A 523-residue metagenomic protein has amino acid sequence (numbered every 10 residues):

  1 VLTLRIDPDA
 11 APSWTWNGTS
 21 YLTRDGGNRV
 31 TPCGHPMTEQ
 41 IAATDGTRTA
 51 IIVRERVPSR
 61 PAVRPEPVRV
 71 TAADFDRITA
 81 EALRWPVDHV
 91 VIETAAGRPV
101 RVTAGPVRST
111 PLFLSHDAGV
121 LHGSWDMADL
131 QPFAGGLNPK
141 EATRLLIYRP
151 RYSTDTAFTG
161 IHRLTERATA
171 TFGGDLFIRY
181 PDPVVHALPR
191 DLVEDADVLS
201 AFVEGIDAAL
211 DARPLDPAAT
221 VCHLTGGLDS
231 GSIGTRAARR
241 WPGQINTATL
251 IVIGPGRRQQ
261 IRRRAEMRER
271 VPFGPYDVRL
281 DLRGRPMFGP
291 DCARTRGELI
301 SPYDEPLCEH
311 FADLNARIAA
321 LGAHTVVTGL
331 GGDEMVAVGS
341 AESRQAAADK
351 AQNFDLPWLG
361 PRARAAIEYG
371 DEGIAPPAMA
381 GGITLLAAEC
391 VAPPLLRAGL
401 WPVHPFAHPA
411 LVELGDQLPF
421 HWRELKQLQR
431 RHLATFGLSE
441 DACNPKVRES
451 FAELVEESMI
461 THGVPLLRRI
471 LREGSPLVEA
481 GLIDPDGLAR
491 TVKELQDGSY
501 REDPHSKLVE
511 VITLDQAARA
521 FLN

Functional and structural regions predicted by a protein language model:
V1-L280, I512: Cysteine-centered catalytic environments shared across enzyme families
T47-R69, D74-F75, R344-A375, D484: Glycine/proline-rich, flexible active-site/cofactor-binding loop segments that harbor closely spaced acidic
D76, A80, F133-E141, Y369-M379 (+3 more regions): Structural motif
R98-P99, G174, H186-E440, A517-N523: ATP-dependent adenylate-handling active sites, centered on carboxylate activation for C-N bond formation
V120-H122, T325, H404, V509: A residue-level structural signature of the nucleotidyltransferase/glycosyltransferase Rossmann-like core
G135-L137, R144, E424-S450: Charge-dense polyanion-binding interfaces
D291-C292, Y303, G474-N523: Acidic, carboxylate-rich catalytic segments that either coordinate divalent cations
S340, R344, S439-R501: PAPS-dependent sulfotransferase catalytic core
